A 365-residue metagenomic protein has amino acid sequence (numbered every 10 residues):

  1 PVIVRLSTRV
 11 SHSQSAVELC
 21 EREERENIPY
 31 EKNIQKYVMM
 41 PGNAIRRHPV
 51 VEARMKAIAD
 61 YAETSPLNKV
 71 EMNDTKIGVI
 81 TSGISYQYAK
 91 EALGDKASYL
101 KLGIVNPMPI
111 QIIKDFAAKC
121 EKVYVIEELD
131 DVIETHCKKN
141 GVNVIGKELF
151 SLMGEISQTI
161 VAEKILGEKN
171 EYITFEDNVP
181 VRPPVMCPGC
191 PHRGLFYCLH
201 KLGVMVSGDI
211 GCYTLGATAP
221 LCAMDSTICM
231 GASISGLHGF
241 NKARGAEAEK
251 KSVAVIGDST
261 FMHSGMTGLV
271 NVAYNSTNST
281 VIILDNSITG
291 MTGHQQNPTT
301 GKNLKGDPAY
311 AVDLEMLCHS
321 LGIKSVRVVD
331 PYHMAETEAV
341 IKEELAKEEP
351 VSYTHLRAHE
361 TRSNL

Functional and structural regions predicted by a protein language model:
V2-M72: Conformationally flexible catalytic loops at phosphate/diphosphate-handling active centers
S13-C20, K90-L93, Q111-I112, E134-K139 (+9 more regions): Short acidic, glycine/serine/threonine-rich loops at helix termini
M55-K76, S235-R244, A339-V340: Glycine-/acidic-rich phosphate or pyrophosphate-binding loops and their flanking alpha/beta elements
S65-I145, M153, A219-S235, H263-G265: Glycine-rich, anion-gripping cofactor-binding loops and their flanking helix/strand elements in enzyme active sites
E127-P188: Peripheral docking tails and interdomain loops at the edges of cofactor- or intermediate-handling domains
F175-I234, A243-A246: Active-site diphosphate/adenylate-binding microenvironment
A217-P350: Thiamine diphosphate
T354-T361: Conserved small/polar residues in nucleotide/adenosyl-binding loops
